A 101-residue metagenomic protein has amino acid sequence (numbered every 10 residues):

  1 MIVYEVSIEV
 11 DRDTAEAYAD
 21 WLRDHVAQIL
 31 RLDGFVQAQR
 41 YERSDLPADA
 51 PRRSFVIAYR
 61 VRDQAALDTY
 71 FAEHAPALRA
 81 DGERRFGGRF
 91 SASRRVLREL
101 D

Functional and structural regions predicted by a protein language model:
I2-E9, Y41-E73: Short, well-ordered beta-strand segments in beta-rich or mixed alpha/beta enzyme and ligand-binding folds
R12-T14, D63-A65, L100: Residues that cap or initiate secondary-structure elements
T14-R40, L78-A80: Short amphipathic alpha-helical segments
R23, F35-Q37, F55, H74 (+1 more regions): Short, charged/polar low-complexity linear motifs in solvent-exposed/disordered segments
A27, Q64, A75, R94-L97: Generic N-terminal initiation segments characterized by hydrophobic and/or small/turn-forming residues
Q39-P51, R79-D101: Glycine-rich beta-strand-turn "strand-cap" elements at beta-sheet edges
D68-R84: Intrinsically disordered, low-complexity terminal tails and linkers in eukaryotic proteins, enriched in charged/polar
